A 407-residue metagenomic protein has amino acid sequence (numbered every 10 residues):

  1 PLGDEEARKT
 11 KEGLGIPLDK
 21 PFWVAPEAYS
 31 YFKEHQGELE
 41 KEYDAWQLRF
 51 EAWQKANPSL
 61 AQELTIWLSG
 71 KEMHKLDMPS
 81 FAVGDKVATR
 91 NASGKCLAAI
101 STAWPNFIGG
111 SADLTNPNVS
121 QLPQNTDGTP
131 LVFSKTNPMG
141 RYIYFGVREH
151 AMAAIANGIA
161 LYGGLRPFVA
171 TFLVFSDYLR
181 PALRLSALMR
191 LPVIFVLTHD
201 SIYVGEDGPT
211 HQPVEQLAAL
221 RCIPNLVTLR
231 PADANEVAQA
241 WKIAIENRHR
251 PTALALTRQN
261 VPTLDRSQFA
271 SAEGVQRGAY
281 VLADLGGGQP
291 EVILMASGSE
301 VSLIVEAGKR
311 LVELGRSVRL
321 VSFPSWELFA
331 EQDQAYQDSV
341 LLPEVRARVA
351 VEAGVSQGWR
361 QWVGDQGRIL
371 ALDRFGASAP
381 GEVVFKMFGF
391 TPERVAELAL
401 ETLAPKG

Functional and structural regions predicted by a protein language model:
P1-A25, V204-T210, E246-G407: Thiamine diphosphate
Y29, E34-A255, N260-P262, A272 (+3 more regions): Thiamine diphosphate
